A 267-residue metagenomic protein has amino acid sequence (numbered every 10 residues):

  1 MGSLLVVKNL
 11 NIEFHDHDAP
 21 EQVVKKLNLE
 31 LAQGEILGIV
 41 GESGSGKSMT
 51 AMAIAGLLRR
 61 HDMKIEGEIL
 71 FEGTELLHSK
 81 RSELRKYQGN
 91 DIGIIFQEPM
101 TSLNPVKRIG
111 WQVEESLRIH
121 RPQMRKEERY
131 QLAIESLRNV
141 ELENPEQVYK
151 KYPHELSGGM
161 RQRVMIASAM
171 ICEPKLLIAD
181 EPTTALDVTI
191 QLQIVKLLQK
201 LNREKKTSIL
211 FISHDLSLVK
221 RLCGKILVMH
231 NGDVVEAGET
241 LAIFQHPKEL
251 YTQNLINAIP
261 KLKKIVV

Functional and structural regions predicted by a protein language model:
M63-E75: Conserved ABC transporter NBD signature motif
E75, E128-Q147, I256-N257: Conserved ABC ATPase "signature" region
K151-L156, M160: Conserved ABC ATPase signature
I171-K175: A short, proline-enriched helix->beta-strand linker immediately N-terminal to the Walker B motif in ABC-type P-loop
L192-K205, S217: Helical segment within the ABC ATPase nucleotide-binding domain
V219-R221: A short, surface-exposed alpha-helical micro-motif characterized by mixed small hydrophobic and charged/polar residues
V234-G238, H246: ABC ATPase "signature
